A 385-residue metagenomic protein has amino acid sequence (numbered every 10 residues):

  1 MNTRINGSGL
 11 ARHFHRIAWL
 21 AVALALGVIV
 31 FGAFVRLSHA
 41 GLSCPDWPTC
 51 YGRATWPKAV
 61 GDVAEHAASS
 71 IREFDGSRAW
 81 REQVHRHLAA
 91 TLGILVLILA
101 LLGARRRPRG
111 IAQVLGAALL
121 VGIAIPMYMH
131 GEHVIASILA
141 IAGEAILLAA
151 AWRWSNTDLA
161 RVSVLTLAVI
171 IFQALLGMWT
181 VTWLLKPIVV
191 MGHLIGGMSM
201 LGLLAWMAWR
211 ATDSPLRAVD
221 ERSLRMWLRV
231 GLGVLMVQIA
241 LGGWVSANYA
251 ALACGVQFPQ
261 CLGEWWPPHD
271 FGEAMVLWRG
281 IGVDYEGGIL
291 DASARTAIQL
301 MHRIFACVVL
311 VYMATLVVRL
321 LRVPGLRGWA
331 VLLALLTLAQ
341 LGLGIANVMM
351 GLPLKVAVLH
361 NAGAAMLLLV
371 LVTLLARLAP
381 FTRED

Functional and structural regions predicted by a protein language model:
L10, W209-V219, S223, V370-D385: A juxtamembrane structural motif centered on a specific transmembrane helix
H15-S43, G233-S246: N-terminal signal-anchor transmembrane alpha helix
F34-D46, E132-I138, I171-L194, V245-Q257 (+1 more regions): Interfacial helix-loop-helix junctions of multi-pass membrane proteins
L37-Q83, A251-R295: Extracytosolic (periplasmic/ER-lumenal) interhelical loops and adjacent juxtamembrane/interface segments of multi-pass
L92-I98, I138-A149, G197-T212, V308-T315 (+1 more regions): Hydrophobic cores of alpha-helical transmembrane segments in multi-pass inner/ER membrane proteins, independent
L102-D158: Transmembrane alpha-helices
R106-Q113, A150-V164, V317-L333: Membrane-interface helix-loop-helix junctions at transmembrane boundaries of multi-pass membrane enzymes, predominantly
R109-Q113, A218-V230: Membrane-interfacial entry segments at the cytosolic side of transmembrane helices
